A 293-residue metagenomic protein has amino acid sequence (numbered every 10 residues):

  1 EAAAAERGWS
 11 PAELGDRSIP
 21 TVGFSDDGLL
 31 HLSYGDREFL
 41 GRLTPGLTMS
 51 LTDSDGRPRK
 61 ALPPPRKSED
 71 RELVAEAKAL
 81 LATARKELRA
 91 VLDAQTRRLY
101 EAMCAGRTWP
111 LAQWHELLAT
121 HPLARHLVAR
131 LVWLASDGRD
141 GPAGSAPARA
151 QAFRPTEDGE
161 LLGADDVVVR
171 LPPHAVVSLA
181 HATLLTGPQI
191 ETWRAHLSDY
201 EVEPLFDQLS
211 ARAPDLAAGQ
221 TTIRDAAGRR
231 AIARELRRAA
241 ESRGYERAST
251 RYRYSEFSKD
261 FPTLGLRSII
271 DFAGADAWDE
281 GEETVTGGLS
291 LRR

Functional and structural regions predicted by a protein language model:
E1-R293: Non-catalytic terminal/accessory regions
